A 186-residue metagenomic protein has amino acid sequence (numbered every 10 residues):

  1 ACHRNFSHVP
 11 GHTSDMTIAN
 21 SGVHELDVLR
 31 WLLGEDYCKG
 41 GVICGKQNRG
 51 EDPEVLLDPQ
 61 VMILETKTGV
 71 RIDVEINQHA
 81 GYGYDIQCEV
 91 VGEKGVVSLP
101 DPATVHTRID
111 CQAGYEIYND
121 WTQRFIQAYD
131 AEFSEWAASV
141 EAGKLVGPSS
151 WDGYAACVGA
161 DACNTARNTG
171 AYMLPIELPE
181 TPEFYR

Functional and structural regions predicted by a protein language model:
A1: Rossmann-like NAD(P)H-binding beta-loop-alpha module
R4-R71, N77-Y82, W151: Rossmann-like dinucleotide-binding domain that binds NAD(P)(H)
D15-T17, D120-Q123, A142-S150: Active-site rim elements
E25-L26, D130-S134, C157-A160: A general structural signal for well-ordered alpha-helical segments in protein cores
L32-D36, E93-V97, A160-R167: Phosphate/oxyanion-binding loops and surfaces in catalytic or ligand/nucleic-acid-binding neighborhoods
C44-K46, G50-L56, K67-E132, L178: NAD(P)-dinucleotide binding in Rossmann-like oxidoreductases
K67, A138-R186: C-terminal helix-rich "cap/oligomerization" subdomain common to oxidoreductases
